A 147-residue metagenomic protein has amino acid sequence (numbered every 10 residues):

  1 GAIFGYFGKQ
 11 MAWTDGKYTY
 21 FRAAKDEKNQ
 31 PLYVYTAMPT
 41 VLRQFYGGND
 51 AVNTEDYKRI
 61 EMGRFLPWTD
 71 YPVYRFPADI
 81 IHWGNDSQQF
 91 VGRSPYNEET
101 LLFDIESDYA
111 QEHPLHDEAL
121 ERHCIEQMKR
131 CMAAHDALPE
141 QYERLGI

Functional and structural regions predicted by a protein language model:
G1-I3: WW-domain-binding short linear motifs
F7-H116: C-terminal, low-complexity/hydrophilic appendages and adjacent surface loops of extracellular/periplasmic anionic
P31, T36-M38, L120-H123, Y142 (+1 more regions): Generic alpha-helical propensity signal that fires on short helical segments and nearby coil/disordered stretches
E112-L115, L120-E121, I125-M128: C-terminal/domain-terminus segments
H123-I147: Charge-dense polyanion-binding interfaces
